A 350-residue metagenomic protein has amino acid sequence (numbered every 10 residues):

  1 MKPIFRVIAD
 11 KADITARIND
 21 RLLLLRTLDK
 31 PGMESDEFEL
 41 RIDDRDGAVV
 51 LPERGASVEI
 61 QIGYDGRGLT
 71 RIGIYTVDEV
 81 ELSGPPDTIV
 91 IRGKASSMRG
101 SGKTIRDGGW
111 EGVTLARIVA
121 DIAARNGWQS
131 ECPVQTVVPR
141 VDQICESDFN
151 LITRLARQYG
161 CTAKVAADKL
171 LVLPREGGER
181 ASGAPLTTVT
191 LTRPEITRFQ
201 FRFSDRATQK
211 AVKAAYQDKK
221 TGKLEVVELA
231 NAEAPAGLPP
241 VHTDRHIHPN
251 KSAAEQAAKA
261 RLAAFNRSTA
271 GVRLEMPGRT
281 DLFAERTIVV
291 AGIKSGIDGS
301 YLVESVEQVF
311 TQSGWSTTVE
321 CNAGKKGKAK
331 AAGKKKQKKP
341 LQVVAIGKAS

Functional and structural regions predicted by a protein language model:
M1-M98: Assembly/oligomerization scaffold segments
M1-V7, A12, G93, S130-Q135 (+3 more regions): Interface-prone segments of viral and bacterial extracellular assemblies
R21-V50, I196-S350: An acidic/polar, Gly/Ser/Thr-rich interaction patch typically located in mid-to-C-terminal regions of proteins
I62-Y64, P174, R286, G292: Conserved "cap/hinge" positions at secondary-structure junctions
I74-S83, G108, E176-E179, Y301-S313: Short, compositionally biased
T88-S97, V134-R198: Short beta-strand-centered interaction patches in the first periplasmic/extracellular domains of large envelope
R99-D121, S130-R154, Q158, M276: Short acidic/polar beta-strand-loop edge motifs in secreted extracellular and Gram-negative envelope-associated
D121-R125, Q129-Q135, K339-S350: Long, low-complexity intrinsically disordered regions
